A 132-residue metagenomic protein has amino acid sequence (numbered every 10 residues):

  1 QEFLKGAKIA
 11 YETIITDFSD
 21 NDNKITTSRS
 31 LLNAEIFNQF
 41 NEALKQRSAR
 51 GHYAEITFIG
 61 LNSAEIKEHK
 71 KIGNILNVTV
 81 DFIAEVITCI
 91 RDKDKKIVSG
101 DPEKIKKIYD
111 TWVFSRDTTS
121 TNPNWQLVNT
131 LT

Functional and structural regions predicted by a protein language model:
Q1-I59: Core segments of small alpha/beta cavity-forming domains
E2-K5, K71, D101: Short, solvent-exposed beta-strand/turn "edge" segments of beta-rich domains on protein surfaces
N38-R47, K70-L76, T111: Short, charged low-complexity intrinsically disordered segments located at boundaries of structured domains
E42-A49, I59-A64, K93-I97, I108-D110: Short amphipathic alpha-helical surface micro-motifs
H52-D92: Surface-exposed, charged secondary-structure patches
T79-T132: Compact beta-sheet-dominated globular domain cores
